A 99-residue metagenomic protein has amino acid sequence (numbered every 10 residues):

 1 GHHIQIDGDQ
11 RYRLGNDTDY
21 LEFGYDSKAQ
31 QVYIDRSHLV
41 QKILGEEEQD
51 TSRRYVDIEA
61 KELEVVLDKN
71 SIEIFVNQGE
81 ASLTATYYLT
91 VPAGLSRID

Functional and structural regions predicted by a protein language model:
G1-D99: Beta-rich accessory regions
